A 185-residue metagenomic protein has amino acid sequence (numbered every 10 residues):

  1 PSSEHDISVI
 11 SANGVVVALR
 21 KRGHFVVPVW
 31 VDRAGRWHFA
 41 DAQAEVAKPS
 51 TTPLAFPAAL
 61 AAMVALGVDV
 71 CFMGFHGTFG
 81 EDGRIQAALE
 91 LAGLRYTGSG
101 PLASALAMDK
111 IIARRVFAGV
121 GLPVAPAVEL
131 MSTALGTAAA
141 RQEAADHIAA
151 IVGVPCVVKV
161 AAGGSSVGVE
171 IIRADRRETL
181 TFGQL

Functional and structural regions predicted by a protein language model:
P1-L102, L106-R115, G119, M131-E143: ATP-binding N-terminal substructure of ATP-dependent carboxylate-amine bond-forming enzymes
I10, A65, L106-L185: Active-site nucleotide/adenylate-binding loops and adjacent lid/helix of ATP-dependent enzymes
